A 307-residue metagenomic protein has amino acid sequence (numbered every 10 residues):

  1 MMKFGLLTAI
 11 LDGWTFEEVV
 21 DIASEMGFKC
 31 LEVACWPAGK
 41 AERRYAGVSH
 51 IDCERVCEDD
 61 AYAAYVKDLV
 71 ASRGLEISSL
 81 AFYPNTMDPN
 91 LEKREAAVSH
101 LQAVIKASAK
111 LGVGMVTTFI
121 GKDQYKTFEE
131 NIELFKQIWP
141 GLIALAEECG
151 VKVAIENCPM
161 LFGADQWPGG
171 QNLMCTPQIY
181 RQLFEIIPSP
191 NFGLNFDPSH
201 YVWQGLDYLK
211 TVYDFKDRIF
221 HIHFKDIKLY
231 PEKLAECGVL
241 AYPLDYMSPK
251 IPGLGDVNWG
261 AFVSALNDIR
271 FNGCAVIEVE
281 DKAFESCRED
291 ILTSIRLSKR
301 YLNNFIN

Functional and structural regions predicted by a protein language model:
M1-C30, C35-G39, A71, G112 (+2 more regions): Histidine-acidic metal/acid-base catalytic patches
M1-G5, S78-D88, K122, V239-Y242: N-terminal small/glycine-rich loop or linker at the start of catalytic domains across soluble metabolic enzymes
I10-L11, C57-E58, A96, E133-L134 (+2 more regions): Residues that cap or flank secondary-structure elements
D12, W36, F82-Y83, G121 (+2 more regions): Residue-level "edge-of-site" marker
K29-C35, E76-A81, V116-T118: Short, well-structured secondary-structure segments
A34-V66, K126: Glycine-rich, proline-tolerant flexible connector loops at the mouths of alpha/beta enzymes
A46-C53, A81-P89: Glycine-/proline-rich flexible loop or hinge segments
A64, D68-E76, N85-G193, W203 (+3 more regions): Active-site acidic/histidine proton-transfer and metal-coordination neighborhood in alpha/beta enzyme cores
